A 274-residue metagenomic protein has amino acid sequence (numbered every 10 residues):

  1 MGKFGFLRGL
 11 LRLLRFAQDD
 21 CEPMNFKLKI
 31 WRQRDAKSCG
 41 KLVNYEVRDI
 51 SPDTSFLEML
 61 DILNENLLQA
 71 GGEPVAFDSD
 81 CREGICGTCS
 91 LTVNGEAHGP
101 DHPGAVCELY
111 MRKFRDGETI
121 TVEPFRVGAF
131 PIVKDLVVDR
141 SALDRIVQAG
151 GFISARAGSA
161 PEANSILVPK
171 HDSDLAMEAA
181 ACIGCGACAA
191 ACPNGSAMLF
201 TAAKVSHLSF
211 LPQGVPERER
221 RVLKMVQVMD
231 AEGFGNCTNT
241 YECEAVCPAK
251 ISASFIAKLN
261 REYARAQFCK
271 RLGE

Functional and structural regions predicted by a protein language model:
M1-P23: Intrinsic disorder/low-complexity segments
M24-Y45: Eukaryote-biased recognition of intrinsically disordered, low-complexity regulatory segments
W31, V47-R48, V93-G95: Short strand-turn-strand beta-turns centered on an Asx-Gly dipeptide
V43-T54: Short, contiguous acidic and Ser/Thr-rich linear segments
T54-E73, I120-E274: Ferredoxin-type iron-sulfur electron-transfer modules in oxidoreductases and energy-metabolism complexes
A76-T88: Short, structured protein-protein interaction patches enriched in aromatics and acidic/basic residues, typified by
V93-G117, V122: Glycine-rich phosphate/adenylate-binding loop and adjacent beta-alpha elements of nucleotide- or dinucleotide-binding
